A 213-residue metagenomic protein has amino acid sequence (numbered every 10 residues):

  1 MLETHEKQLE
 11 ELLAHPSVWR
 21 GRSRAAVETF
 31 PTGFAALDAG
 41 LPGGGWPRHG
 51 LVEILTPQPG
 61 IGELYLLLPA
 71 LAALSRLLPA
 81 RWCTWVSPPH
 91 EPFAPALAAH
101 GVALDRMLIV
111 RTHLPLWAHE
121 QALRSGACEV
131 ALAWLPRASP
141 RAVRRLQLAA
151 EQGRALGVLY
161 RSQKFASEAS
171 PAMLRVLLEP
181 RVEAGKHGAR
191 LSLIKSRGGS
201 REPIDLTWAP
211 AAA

Functional and structural regions predicted by a protein language model:
M1-W85, A98-A99, K195-G199, D205 (+1 more regions): Detector for small/aliphatic-rich hydrophobic stretches
E53, T84-W85, E129-W134, V158: Structural motif
G62, H90-P95, A166-S167: Short, charged/polar "capping" segments at the starts of alpha-helices and the immediately preceding loops
R76, A150-A155, E183-A184, G198: Arginine/glycine-rich "motif VI" loop of SF2 helicases in the C-terminal RecA-like domain
A80-E129, S139-R144, L148-Q152: Conserved nucleotide-cofactor-binding alpha/beta core module
A103-D105, C128, G153-L156, P171-L174 (+1 more regions): Short glycine-/polar-rich loops that comprise or flank the Walker A/P-loop and associated switch/sensor motifs
W134-A142, Q147-A149, R154-A172: Long, charge-dense, solvent-exposed interaction surfaces that engage phosphate-rich ligands
R161-A213: Phosphate-binding/switch region of NTP-binding enzymes
